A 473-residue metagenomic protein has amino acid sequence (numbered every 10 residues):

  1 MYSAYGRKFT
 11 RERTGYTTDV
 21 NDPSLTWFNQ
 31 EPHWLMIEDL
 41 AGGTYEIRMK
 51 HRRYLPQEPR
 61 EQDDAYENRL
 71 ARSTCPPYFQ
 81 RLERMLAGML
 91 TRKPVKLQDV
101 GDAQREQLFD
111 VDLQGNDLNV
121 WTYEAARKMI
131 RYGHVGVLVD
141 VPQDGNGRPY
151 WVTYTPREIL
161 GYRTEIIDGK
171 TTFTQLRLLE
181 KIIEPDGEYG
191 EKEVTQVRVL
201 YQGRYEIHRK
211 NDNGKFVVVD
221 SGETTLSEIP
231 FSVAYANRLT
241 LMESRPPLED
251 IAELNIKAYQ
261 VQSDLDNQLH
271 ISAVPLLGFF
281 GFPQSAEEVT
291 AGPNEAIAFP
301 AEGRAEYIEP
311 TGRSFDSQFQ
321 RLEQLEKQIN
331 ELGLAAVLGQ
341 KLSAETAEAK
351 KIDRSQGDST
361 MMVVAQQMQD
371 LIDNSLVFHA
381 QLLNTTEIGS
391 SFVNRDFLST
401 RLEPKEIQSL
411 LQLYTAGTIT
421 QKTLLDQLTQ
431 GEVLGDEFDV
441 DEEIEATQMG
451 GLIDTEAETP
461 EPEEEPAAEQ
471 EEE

Functional and structural regions predicted by a protein language model:
M1-W151, P462-E473: Extended, helix-rich architectural segments
M89, K93, L97, G115-W121 (+8 more regions): Short secondary-structure junctions and interdomain/linker hinges
R105, L113-T122, M129, D250 (+4 more regions): Short amphipathic alpha-helical segments
N116-R131, G136-T153, I159-G161, F319 (+4 more regions): C-terminal charged interaction modules
I130-R238: Extended, regular secondary-structure scaffolds
D212-T225, A301, T455-E472: Intrinsically disordered, low-complexity linkers and terminal tails enriched in Pro/Gly and often acidic or mixed-charge
V217-E348: Extended, charged amphipathic alpha-helical segments
S317, Q324-E473: C-terminal helix-loop subdomains that flank or include functional centers
